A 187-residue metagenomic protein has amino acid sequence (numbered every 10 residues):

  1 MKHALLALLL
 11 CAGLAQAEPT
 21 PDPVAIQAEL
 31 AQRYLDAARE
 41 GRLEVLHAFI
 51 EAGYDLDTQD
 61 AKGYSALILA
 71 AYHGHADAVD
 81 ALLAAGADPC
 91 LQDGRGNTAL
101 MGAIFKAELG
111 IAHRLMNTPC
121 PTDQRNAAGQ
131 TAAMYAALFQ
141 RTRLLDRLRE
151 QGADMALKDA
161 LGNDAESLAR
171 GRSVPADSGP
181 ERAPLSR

Functional and structural regions predicted by a protein language model:
L8-A17: Hydrophobic h-region of N-terminal signal peptides that target proteins for export in Gram-negative bacteria
A17-Y34, T118, E150-R187: Ankyrin-repeat-protein effector appendages
P19-S65: N-terminal segments that cap or nucleate solenoid repeat domains
D36-G41, L69-H75, G102-E108, Y135-R141 (+1 more regions): Ankyrin repeat A-helix N-terminal signature
R42-I50, H75-L83, E108-N117, R141-R149 (+1 more regions): Ankyrin repeat structural motif
